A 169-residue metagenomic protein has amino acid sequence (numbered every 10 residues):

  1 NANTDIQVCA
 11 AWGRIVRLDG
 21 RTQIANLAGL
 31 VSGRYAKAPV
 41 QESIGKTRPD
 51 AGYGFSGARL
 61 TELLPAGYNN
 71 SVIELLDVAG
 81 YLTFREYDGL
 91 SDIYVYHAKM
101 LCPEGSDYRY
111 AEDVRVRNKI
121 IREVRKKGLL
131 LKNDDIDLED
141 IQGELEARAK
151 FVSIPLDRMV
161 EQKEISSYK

Functional and structural regions predicted by a protein language model:
N1-K46: Extracellular Cys-Trp
L27-R148: Long, contiguous, structured domain-core segments that constitute the functional module of a protein
A147-V160: Short, non-transmembrane alpha-helical segments in secretory-pathway proteins
Q162-K169: Long, charged, glycine-rich C-terminal linkers/tails
